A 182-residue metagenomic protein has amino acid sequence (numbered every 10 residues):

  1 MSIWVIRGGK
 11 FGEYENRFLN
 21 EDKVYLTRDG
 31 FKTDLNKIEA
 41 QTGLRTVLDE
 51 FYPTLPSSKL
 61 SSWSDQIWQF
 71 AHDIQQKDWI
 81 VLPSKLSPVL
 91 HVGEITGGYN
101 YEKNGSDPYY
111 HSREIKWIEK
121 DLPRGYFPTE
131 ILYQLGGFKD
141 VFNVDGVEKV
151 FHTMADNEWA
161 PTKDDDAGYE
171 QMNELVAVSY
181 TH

Functional and structural regions predicted by a protein language model:
M1-L35, S106-A177: Contiguous surface segments at macromolecular interaction interfaces
I38-S112, I118: Structured alpha/beta reader/binder surfaces that contact nucleic acids or chromatin modification marks
T46, E50, Q69-H72, G97 (+4 more regions): Charged/polar, solvent-exposed surface patches and flexible loops
T181-H182: Conserved small/polar residues in nucleotide/adenosyl-binding loops
